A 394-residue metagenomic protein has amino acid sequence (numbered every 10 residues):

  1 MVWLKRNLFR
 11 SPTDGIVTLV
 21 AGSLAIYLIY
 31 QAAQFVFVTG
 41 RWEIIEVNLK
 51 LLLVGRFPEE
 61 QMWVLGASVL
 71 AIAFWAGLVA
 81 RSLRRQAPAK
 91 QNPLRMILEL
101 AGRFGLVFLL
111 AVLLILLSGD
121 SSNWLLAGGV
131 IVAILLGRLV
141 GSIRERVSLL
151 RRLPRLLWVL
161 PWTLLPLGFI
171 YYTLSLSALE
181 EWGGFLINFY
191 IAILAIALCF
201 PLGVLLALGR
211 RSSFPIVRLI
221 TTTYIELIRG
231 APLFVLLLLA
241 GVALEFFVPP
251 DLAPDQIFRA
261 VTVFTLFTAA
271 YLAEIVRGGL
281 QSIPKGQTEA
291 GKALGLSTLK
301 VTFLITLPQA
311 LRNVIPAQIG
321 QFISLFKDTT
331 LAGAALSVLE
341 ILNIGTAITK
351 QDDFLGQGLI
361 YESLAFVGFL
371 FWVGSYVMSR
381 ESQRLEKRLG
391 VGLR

Functional and structural regions predicted by a protein language model:
M1-R394: Transmembrane alpha-helices and adjacent helix-loop boundaries
